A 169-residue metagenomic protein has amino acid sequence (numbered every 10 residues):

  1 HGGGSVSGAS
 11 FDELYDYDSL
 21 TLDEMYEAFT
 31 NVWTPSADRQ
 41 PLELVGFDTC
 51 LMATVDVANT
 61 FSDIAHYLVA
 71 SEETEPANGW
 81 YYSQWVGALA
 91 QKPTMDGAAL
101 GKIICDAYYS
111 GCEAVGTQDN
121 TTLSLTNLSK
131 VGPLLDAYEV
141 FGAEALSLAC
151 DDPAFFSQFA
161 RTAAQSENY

Functional and structural regions predicted by a protein language model:
H1-S5: Active-site groove signature of glycoside hydrolases
V6-Y169: Terminal, contiguous helix-loop blocks that mediate binding/assembly
